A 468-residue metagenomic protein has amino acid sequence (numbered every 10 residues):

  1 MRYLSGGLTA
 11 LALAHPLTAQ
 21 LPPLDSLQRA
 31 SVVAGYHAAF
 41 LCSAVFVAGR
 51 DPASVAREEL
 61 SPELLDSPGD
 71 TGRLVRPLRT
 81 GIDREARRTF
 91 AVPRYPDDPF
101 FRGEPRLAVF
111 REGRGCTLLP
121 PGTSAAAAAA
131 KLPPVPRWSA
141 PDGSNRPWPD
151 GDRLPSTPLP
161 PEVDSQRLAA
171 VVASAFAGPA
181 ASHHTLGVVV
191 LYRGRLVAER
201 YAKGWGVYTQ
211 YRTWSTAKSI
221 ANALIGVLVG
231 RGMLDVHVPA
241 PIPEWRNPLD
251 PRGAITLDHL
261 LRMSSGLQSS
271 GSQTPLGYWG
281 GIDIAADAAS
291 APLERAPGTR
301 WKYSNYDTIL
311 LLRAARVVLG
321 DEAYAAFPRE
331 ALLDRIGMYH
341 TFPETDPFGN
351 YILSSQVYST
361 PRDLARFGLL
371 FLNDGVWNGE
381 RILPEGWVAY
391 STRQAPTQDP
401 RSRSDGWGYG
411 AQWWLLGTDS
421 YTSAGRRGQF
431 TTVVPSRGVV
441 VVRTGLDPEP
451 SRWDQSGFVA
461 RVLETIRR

Functional and structural regions predicted by a protein language model:
P52, G232-V236, R316-R329, G375-P384 (+1 more regions): Structural helix-adjacent loops and short alpha-helical linkers that scaffold large soluble proteins
T123-A125, A129, S420-R468: Structured C-terminal helix/loop/strand segments within mature extracytoplasmic catalytic/sensor domains
D152-R193: Beta-lactamase-like hydrolase cores
G194, Y211-H237, L260, L311-A315 (+1 more regions): Active-site SXXK
S219-A223, D307-A315, S355-V376, Q429-G445: Active-site-proximal alpha-helical segments within enzyme catalytic domains
G230-G266, S290-L293, L319-S355, S359: Active-site helix/loop module of the DD-peptidase/beta-lactamase fold, centered on the serine-lysine SxxK catalytic
H340-T345, V388-V440: Active-site Gly/Thr loop motif
